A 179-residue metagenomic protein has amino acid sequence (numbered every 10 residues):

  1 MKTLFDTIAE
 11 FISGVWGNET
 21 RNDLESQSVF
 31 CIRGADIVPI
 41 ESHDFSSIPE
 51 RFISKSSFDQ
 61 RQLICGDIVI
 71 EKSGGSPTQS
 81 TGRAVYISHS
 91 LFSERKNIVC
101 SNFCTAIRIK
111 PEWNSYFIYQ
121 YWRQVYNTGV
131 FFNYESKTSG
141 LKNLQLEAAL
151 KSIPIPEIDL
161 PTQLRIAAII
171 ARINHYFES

Functional and structural regions predicted by a protein language model:
M1, N97-F103, F131, E135-L164: A short glycine-rich beta-alpha junction/loop motif
M1-I40, K55-D59, S73-P77: Low-complexity, Lys/Gly-biased intrinsically disordered segments
M1-W16, S152-S179: Non-catalytic DNA-recognition/assembly elements of restriction-modification systems
R33, R61, C65-R123: A short beta-sheet element
A35-E50, I98: Short, basic/aromatic beta-hairpin or loop at an interaction surface
I40-S42, Q79, Y116, L164: Short helix/loop capping segments that flank catalytic or ligand/cofactor-binding pockets
I53, S57-F58, E94, S139: A structural connector/turn signal
Y116-S139: Short, positively charged
